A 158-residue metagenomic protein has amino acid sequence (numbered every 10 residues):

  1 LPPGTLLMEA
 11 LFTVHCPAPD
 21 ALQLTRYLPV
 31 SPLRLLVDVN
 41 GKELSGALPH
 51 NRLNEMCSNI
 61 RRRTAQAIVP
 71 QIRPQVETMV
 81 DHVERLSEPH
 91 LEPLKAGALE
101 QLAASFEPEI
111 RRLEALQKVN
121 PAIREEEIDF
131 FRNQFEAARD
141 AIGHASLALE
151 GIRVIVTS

Functional and structural regions predicted by a protein language model:
P2-S158: Charged, non-catalytic accessory extensions
